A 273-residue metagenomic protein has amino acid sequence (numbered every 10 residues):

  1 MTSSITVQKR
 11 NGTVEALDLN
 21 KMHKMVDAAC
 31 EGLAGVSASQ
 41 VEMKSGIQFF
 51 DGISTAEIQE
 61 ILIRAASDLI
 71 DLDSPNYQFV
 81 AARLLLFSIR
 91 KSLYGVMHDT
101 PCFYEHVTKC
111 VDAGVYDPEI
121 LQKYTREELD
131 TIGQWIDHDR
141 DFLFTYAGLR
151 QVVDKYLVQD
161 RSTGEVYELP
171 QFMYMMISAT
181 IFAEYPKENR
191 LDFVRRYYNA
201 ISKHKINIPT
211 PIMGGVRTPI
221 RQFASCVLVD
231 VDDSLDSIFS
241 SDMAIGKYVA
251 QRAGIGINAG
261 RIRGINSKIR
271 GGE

Functional and structural regions predicted by a protein language model:
M1-E273: Extended catalytic cores of very large enzyme megasubunits
